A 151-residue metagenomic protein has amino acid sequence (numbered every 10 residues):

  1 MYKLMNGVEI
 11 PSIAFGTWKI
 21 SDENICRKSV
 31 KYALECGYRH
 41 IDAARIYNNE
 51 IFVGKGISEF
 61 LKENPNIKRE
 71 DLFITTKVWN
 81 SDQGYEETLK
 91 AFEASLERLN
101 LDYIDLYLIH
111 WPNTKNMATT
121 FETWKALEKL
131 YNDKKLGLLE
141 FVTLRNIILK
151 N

Functional and structural regions predicted by a protein language model:
M1-L72, D102, E122-A126, N132: N-terminal binding-site loop/beta-alpha segment at the start of enzyme catalytic domains that lines or forms
P11-N24, T76-E87, N116-A118: Active-site mouth loops of central-metabolism enzymes
A14-W18, D42-A44, T75-K77, Y107-H110 (+1 more regions): A cross-family glycoside hydrolase active-site/sugar-binding cleft signature
Q83-N151: Glycine/proline-rich, positively charged, aromatic-decorated active-site loop/lid region on the catalytic face
